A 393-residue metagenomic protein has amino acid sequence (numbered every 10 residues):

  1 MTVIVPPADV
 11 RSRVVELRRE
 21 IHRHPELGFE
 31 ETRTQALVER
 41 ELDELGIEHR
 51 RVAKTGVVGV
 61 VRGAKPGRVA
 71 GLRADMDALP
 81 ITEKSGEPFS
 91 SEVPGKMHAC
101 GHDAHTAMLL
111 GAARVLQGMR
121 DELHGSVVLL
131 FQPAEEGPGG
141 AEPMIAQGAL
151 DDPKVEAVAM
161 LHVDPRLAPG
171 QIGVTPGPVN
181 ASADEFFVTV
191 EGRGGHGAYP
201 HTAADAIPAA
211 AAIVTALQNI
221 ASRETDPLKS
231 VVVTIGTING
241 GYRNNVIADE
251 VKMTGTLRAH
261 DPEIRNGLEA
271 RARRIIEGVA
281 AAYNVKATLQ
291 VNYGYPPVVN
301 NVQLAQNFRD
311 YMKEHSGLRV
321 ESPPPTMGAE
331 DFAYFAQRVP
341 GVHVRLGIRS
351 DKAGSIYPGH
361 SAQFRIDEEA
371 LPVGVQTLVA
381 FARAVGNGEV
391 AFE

Functional and structural regions predicted by a protein language model:
M1, A211-E393: Metal-dependent amide/peptide-bond hydrolase catalytic core, centered on the "pita-bread" metallohydrolase fold
T2-H98, D103, A107-H124: Acidic/His- and Gly-rich active-site-bordering loop/insert found across diverse amide/peptide-bond hydrolases
R11-V15, Q35-E39, L109, I207 (+5 more regions): Hydrophobic face of alpha-helices
I21, L42, G59, L72 (+9 more regions): Divalent metal-coordination and catalytic microenvironments
H24, H201-P208, E263-A270: Active-site pocket-shaping loop/turn-to-helix segments
R73, T82, F186, H343-R349: Non-cysteine beta-strand/loop elements that form the S-adenosyl-L-methionine
L79-I81, S85-M97, D103-A104, L116-T237 (+2 more regions): Histidine/acidic-residue-rich, glycine-tolerant segments that coordinate divalent metal ions
